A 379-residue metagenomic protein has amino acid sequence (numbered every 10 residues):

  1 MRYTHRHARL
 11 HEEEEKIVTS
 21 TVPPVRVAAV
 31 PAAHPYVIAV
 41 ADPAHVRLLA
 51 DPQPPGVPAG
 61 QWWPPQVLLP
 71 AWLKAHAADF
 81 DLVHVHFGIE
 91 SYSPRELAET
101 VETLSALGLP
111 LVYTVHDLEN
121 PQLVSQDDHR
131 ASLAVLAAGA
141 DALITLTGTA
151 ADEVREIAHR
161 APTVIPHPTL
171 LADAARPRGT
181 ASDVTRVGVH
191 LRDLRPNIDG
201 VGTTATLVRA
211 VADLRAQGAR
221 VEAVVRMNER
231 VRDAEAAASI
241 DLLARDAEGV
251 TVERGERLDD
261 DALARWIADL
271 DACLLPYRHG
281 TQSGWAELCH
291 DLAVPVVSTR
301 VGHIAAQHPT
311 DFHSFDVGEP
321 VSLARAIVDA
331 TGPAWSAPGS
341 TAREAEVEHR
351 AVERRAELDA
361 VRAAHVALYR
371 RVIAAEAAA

Functional and structural regions predicted by a protein language model:
A138-A175, R186: Donor nucleotide-sugar binding/catalytic pocket of nucleotide-sugar-dependent glycosyltransferases
V164-A175, D193-R195, R230, V366: Short beta-strand->alpha-helix junction loop in the catalytic core of nucleotide-activated group-transfer enzymes
S182-L242: Conserved catalytic-core segment of nucleotide-activated headgroup transferases in glycan assembly
A236-R265, A272: Nucleotide-activated donor-binding/catalytic signature segment of Leloir-type glycosyltransferases, i.e., the conserved
R265-T281, D291-V294: Acidic donor-binding loop of glycosyltransferase active sites
P295-R300: Short hydrophobic beta-strand element within catalytic cores of glycosyltransferases and related nucleotide-activated
A305-A334: Change "using UDP/GDP/dTDP sugars" to "using nucleotide sugars
G318, G332-A379: A charged, aromatic-enriched C-terminal amphipathic alpha-helix characteristic of glycosyltransferases across folds
